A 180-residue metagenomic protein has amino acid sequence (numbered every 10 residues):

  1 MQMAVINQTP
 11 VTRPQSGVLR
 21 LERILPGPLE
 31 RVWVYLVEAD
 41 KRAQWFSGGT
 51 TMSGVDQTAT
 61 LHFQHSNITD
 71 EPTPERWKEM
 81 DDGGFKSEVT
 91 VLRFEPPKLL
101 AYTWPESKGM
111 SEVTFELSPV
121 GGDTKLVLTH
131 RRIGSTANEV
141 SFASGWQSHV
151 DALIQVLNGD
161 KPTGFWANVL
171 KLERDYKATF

Functional and structural regions predicted by a protein language model:
M1-V55: Hydrophobic ligand-binding cavity/cleft-lining segments
A4, R131-F180: A conserved amphipathic terminal alpha-helix motif
A4-Q8, K86, G121: Charge-dense, helix-prone N-terminal extensions
P14, V18, A101-Q147, L153-Q155: Beta-strand/loop substructures that line and gate deep hydrophobic ligand-binding cavities in soluble
R23, G49, K86-R93, E112-P119: Hydrophobic/aromatic beta-strand elements that line small-molecule binding cavities or substrate pockets in beta-rich
L29-E30, M52-V55, L92-P97, L117-K125: A short, structured loop/turn motif at beta-sheet edges
W33-L36, W45-F46, V89, W104 (+1 more regions): Tryptophan-centric aromatic hotspots in well-structured domains and transmembrane helices
D40-G84, F165-K171: Short beta-edge strand/loop motif at the mouth of beta-sheet-based domains
